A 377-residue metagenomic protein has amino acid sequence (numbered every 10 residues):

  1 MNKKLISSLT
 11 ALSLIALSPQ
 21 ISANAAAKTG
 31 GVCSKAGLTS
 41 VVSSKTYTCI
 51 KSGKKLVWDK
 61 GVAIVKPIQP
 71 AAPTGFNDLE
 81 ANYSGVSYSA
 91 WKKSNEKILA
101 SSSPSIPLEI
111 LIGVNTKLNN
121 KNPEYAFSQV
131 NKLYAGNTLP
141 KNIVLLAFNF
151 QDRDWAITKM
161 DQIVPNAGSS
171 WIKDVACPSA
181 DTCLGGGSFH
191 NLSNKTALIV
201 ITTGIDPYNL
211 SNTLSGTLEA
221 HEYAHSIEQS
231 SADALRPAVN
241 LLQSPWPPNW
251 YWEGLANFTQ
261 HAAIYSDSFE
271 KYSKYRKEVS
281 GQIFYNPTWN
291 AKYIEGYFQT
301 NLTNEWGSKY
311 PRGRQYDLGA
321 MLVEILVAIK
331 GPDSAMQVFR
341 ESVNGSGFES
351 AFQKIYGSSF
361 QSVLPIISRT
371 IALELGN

Functional and structural regions predicted by a protein language model:
M1-L9: Bacterial N-terminal signal peptides that target proteins for export
I15-A23: C-terminal segment of classical bacterial N-terminal signal peptides
A23, T259-Q260, S280-Q361: Active-site-proximal alpha-helical
A25-T39: Secreted, propeptide-processed cysteine-rich mini-domains
S43-K51: Extracellular disulfide-bonded cysteine-rich modules/repeats
P67-Y208, G216, P245, W306 (+1 more regions): Non-catalytic architectural context of zinc metalloproteases
T116-P123, Y208-A220, S230, P245-E253 (+4 more regions): Solvent-exposed, acidic/flexible segments
P178-Y285: Zinc-dependent metallopeptidase catalytic helix centered on the HExxH motif and its immediate flanking segment
